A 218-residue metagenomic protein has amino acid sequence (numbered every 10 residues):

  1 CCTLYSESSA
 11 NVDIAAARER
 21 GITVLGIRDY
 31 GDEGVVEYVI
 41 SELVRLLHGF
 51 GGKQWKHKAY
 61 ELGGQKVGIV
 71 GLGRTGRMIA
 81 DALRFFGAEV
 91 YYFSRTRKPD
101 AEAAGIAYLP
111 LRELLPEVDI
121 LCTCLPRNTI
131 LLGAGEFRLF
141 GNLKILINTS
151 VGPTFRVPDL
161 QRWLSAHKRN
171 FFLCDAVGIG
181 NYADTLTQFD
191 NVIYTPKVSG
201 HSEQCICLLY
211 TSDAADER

Functional and structural regions predicted by a protein language model:
C1-Q54: Phosphate/diphosphate ligand-binding glycine-rich loop within oxidoreductases
R18-D29, W163-A176, Q188-G200: Rossmann-fold dehydrogenase core element
G49-I79: Glycine-rich NAD(P)-binding loop of Rossmann-like domains
A80, R84: Gly/Ala-rich phosphate-binding loop of Rossmann-like dinucleotide-binding domains, activating on the conserved
F86-A101: NAD(P)-binding Rossmann-fold cofactor-contacting core
R97-T185: Rossmann-like adenosine-cofactor binding region
S202-L209: A conserved FAD-binding loop/helix module that cradles the flavin
Y210-E217: Conserved small/polar residues in nucleotide/adenosyl-binding loops
